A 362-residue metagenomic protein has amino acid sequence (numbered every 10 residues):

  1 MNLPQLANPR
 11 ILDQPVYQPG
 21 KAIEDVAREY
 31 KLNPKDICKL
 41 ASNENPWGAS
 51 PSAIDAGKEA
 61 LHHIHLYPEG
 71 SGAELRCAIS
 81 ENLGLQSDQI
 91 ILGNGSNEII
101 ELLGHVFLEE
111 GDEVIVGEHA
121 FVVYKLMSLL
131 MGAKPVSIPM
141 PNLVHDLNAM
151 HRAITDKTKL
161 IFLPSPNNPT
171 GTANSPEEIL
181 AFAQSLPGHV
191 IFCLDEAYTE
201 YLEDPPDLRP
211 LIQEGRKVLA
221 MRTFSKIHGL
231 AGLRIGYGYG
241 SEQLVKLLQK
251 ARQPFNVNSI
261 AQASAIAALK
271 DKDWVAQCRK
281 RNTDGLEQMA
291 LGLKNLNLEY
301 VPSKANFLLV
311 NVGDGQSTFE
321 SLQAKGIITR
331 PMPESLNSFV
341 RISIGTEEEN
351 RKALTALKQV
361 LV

Functional and structural regions predicted by a protein language model:
N2-N97, L102: N-terminal small-domain helix-loop-helix segment of the aminotransferase-like
K35-D36, Q86-I90, E110-E113, K157 (+4 more regions): Short acidic capping loops at alpha-helix termini that bridge into adjacent secondary structure
S50, S71, K217-V301: PLP-dependent aminotransferase class I/II
V106-L163: PLP-dependent aminotransferase-like
L129, L147-K157, P169-F192, E196-I227: Active-site pre-lysine segment of PLP-dependent enzymes
E177, S321-T329, P333-V362: PLP-dependent enzyme catalytic core of the Aspartate aminotransferase-like
N282-T283, L291-K325: Conserved PLP-binding catalytic core of the aspartate aminotransferase-like
